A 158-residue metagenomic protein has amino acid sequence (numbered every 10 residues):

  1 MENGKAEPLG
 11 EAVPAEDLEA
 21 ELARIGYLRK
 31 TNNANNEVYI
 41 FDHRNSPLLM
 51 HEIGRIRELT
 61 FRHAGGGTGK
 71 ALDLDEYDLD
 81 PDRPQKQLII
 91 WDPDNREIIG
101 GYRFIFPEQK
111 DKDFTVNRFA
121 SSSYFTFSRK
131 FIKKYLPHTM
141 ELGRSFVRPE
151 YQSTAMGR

Functional and structural regions predicted by a protein language model:
E2-R44: Conserved N-terminal entry element of GNAT/NAT acetyltransferase domains
P14, L18, L49-E52, H138: Alpha-helical structural motif
Y27-D75, P84-G100: Short amphipathic alpha-helix that is part of the acyltransferase structural core
D42, F106, R144: Pocket-edge structural micro-motifs
E58, T68, L72, Q109-R158: Acyl-donor binding region in acyl/amide transferases
D80-P81: Acidic-and-aromatic substrate-binding clefts and catalytic sites of carbohydrate-active enzymes
Y102-E108: Short beta->alpha transition motifs characteristic of CBS
